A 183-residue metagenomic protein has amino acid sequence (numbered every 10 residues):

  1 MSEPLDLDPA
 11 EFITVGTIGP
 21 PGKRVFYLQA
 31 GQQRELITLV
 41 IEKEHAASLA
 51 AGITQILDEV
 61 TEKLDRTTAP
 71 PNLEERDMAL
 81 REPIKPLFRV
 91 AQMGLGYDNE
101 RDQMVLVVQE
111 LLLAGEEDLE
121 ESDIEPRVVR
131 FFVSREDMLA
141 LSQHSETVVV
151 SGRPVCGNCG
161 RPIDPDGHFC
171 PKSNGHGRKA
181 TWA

Functional and structural regions predicted by a protein language model:
M1-E59: The feature marks the first
M1-P20, F26, T67-V128: Intrinsic, low-complexity N-terminal interaction/targeting segments
R24-Q29, L49, I53, M104-V108 (+2 more regions): Short, structured motif recognition centered on aromatic/hydrophobic residues
L39, L113-F169: Mixed-charge, glycine-accented linear interaction segment located at domain edges/termini
L57-T67: Conserved helix-adjacent loop modules within structured domains
A69, R161-I163, R178: Juxtamembrane/interface motifs at transmembrane-helix termini
H168-N174, T181-A183: Short cysteine/histidine-rich zinc-coordinating motifs and their immediately flanking basic loops
